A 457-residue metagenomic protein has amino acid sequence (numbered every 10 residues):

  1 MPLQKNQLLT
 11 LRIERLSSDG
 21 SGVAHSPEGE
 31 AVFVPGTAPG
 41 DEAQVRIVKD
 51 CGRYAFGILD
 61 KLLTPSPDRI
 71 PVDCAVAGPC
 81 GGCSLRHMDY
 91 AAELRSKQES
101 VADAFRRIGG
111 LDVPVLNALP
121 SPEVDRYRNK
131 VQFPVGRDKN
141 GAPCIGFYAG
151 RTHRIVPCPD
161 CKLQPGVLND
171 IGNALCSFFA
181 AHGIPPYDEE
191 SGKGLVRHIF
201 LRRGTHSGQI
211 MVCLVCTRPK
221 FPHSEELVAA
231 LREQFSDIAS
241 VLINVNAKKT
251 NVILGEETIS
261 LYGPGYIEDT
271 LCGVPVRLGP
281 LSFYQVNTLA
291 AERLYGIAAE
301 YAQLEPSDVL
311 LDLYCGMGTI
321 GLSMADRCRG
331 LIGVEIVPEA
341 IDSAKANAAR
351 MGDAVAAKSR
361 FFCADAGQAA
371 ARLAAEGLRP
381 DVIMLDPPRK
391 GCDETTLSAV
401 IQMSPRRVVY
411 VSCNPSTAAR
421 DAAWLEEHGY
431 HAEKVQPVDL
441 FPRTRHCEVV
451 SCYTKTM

Functional and structural regions predicted by a protein language model:
M1-V72, V76, F361, G367-Q368: Terminal RNA-binding accessory module
P2-Q7, R12, S18, H223-M457: Rossmann-like S-adenosyl-L-methionine
G22-P27, G146-A149, C213-V215, A344: Short, acidic/hydrophobic/Gly-rich beta-strand patch recurrent on exposed beta strands that often constitutes part
G40, Q164, N287: Short, conserved phosphate/pyrophosphate- and ester-handling motifs at nucleotide-, phospho-/glycolipid
R46-D50, P134-D138, R202-H206, T454-T456: Short beta-strand micro-motifs enriched in acidic
D60-V72, G78-P186, H206, F221: Extended interfacial segments that mediate partner engagement and assembly in macromolecular machines
N117-V124, E189-E190, H198, R202 (+1 more regions): Short, solvent-exposed loop/turn elements at beta->coil junctions and helix N-caps that rim active or binding pockets
L201, S207-T217, P275-G279, V382: Short, aliphatic-rich beta-strand segments
